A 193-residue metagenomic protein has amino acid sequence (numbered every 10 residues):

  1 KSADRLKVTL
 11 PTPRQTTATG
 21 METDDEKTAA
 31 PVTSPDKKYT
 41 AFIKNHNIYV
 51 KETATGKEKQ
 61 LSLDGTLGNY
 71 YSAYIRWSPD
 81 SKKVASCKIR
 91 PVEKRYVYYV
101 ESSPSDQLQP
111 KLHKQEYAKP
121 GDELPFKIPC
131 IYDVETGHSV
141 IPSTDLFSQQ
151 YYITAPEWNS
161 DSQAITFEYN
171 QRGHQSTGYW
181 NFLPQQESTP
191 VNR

Functional and structural regions predicted by a protein language model:
S2-R5, T53-G56, D133-G137, L183-E187: Short loop/turn segments that connect beta-strands within beta-propeller blades
R5-L6, P13-A18, L61-D64, G68-R76 (+1 more regions): Predominantly five- to eight-bladed beta-propeller fold
E22-D25, T66-A73, F147-I153: Short glycine-/Asp-/Thr-/Trp-enriched loop segments that recur within the blades of beta-propeller repeat domains
A30-Y39, I43, Y74-K83, A155-I165: Blade-terminus and WD-like Trp-Asp/Gly-His loop motifs, strongest in beta-propeller folds
K38-T40, E116-E123, E168-R172: Short consensus segments that form the blades of beta-propeller domains, in both extracellular/periplasmic
N45-Y49, E93-V100, F126-I128, H174-N181: Structural motif
D133-I141, L146-Q171, P184-Q186: Long hydrophobic segments that form regular secondary structure
Y169-R193: Extended hydrophobic/aromatic segments used for targeting, binding, or gating
